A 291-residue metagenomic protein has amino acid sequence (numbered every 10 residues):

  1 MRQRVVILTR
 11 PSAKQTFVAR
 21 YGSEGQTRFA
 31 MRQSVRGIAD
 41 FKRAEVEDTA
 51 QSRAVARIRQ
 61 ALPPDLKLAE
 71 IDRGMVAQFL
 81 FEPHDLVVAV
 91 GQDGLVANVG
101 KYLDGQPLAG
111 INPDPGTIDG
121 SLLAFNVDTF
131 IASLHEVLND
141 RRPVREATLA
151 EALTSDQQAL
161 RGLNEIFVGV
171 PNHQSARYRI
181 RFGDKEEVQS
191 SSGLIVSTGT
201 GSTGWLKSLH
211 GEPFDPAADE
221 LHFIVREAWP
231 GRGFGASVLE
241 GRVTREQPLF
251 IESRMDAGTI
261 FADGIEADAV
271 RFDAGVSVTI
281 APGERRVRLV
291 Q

Functional and structural regions predicted by a protein language model:
R2-P11, T16, G25-R32, I38-G74 (+2 more regions): Catalytic phosphate-donor-binding core of small-molecule kinases
R73-F81: A short, basic/flexible loop-to-alpha-helix module at the beginning of a structural domain
D85-L86: Structural motif
A89-D93: N-terminal glycine-rich "phosphate-gripper" loop used for MgATP/nucleotide binding and carboxylate activation
L95-D104, L206-L209: Short Gly/Thr/Asp-enriched flexible loops that form oxyanion-binding sites at enzyme active sites
Y102-A124: Short, acidic/small-residue loops that bind anionic groups at enzyme active sites
G110, I195-S197: Short hydrophobic beta-strand that contains or immediately precedes a catalytic carboxylate
